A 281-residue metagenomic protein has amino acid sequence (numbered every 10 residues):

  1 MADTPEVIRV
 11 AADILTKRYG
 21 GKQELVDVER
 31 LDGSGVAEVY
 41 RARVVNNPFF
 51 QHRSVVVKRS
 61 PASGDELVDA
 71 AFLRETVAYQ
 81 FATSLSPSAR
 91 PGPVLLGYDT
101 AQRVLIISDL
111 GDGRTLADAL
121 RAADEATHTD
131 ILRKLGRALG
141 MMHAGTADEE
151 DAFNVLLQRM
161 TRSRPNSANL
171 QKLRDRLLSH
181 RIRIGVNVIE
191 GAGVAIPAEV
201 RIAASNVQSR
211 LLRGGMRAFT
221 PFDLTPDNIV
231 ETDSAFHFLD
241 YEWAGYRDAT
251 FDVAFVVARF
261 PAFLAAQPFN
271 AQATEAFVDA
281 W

Functional and structural regions predicted by a protein language model:
M1-I8, V155-Q208: Active-site catalytic-loop/activation-segment of kinase and kinase-like phosphoryl-transfer enzymes
M1-R30: Juxta-kinase regulatory segment immediately upstream of eukaryotic protein kinase catalytic domains
G20-V26, V77, I202-G214: Short Pro/Gly-enriched beta-strand edge/turn motifs at strand-loop
L31-Q51, V56, A203-F251: Active-site acidic catalytic loop and adjacent metal/ATP-binding pocket of ATP-dependent phosphoryl transfer enzymes
V36, R43-R159: ATP-binding pocket architecture of kinase catalytic cores
D118-T127, F238-G245, R259-A265: Short helix/strand-bridging catalytic loops that position acidic/His residues to coordinate divalent metals and engage
E149, I189-A195, F263-F269: Inter-helical turn/loop segments and adjacent helix faces that build the functional surface of alpha-helical bundle
F251-W281: Active-site activation/catalytic loop segments of kinase-like enzymes and analogous catalytic loops in related
